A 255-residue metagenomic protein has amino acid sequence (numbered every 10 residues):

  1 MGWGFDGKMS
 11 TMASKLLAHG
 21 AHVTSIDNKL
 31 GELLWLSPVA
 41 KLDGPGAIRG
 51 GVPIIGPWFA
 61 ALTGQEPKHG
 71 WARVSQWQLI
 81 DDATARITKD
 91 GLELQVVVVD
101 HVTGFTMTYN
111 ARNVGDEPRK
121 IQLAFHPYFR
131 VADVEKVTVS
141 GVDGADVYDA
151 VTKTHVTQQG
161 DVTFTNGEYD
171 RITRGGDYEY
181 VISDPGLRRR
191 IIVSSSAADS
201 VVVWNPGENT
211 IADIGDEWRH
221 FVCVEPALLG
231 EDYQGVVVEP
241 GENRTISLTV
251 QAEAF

Functional and structural regions predicted by a protein language model:
M1-R49, Y178-A198, P240-F255: Beta-strand-rich N-terminal accessory domains
G2-M9, I80-R86, F105, D177-Y180 (+1 more regions): Short, hydrophobic/aromatic-rich segments at coil-to-beta transitions
W3-G4, E66-V102: Extended, loop-rich substrate-binding clefts of extracytoplasmic carbohydrate-active enzymes
L34-G70, S194-D213: Hot-dog-fold acyl-thioester-processing enzymes
I87-V131: Acidic, contiguous internal or C-terminal segments within carbohydrate-active enzymes that form a structured patch used
Q95-V98, Y169, Y233-V238: Beta-strand-rich interaction surfaces with strong enrichment in secreted/lumenal proteins
V114-E117, G207, A254: Short, acidic/polar linear motifs in exposed loop/turn regions
K120, Y128-S200: Active-site/ligand-binding surface loops and adjacent short beta/alpha elements that line catalytic pockets across
